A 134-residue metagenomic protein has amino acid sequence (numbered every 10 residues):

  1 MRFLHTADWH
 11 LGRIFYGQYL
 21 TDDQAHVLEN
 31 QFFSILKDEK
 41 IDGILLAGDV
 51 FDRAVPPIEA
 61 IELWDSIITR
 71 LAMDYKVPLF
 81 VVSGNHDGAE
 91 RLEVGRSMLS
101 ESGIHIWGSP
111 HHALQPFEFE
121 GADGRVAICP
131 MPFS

Functional and structural regions predicted by a protein language model:
M1-T69, K76: N-terminal active-site segment of His-dependent metallophosphoesterases
H10-R13, D52-A54, F80-L92, H112-Q115: Active-site environment of divalent metal-dependent phosphoester hydrolases
L45, F80, A127-C129: A structural signal for isolated positions on well-ordered beta-strands in alpha/beta enzyme cores
A60-I67, Y75, G88-G95, G124: Generic hydrophobic, aliphatic-rich segments that mediate packing or membrane embedding
R70, D74-V77, V82, L114 (+1 more regions): Cofactor- and metal-binding active-site motifs of prokaryotic enzymes that mediate redox/radical or nucleophilic
K76-N85, R91, L99-W107: Hydrophobic or amphipathic alpha-helical targeting/insertion segments
V94-S134: Conserved catalytic scaffold of divalent metal-dependent phosphoesterases
